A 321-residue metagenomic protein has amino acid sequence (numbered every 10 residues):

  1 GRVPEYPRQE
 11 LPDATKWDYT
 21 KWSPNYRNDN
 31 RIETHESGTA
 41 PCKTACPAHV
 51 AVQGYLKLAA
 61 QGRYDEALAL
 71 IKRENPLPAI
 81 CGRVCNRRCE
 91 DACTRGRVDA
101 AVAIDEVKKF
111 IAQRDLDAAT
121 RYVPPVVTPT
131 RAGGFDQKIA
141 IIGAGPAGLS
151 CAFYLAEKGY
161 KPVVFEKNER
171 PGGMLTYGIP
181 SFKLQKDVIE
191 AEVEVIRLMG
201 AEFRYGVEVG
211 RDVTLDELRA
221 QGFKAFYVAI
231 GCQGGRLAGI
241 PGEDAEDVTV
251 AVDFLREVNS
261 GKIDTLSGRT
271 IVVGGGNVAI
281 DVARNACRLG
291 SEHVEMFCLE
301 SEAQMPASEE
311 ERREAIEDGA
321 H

Functional and structural regions predicted by a protein language model:
G1-F135, K186, V228-A245: Ferredoxin-type iron-sulfur electron-transfer modules and their immediate structural context
L68-N75, V107, L175-F223, S308-H321: N-terminal Rossmann-like dinucleotide/flavin-binding domain of flavoprotein oxidoreductases that bind FAD/FMN
I141-F165, R204-R219, G234-L237, D253-E309: Rossmann-like dinucleotide/flavin-binding elements
K161, G200-E202, D247, H293 (+1 more regions): Conserved beta-strand segments of alpha/beta enzyme cores
G172: Short alpha-helix immediately C-terminal to the canonical SAM-binding loop
V228-A229, V250, V272: Redox-cofactor binding/interface segments in oxidoreductases and associated redox assembly factors
